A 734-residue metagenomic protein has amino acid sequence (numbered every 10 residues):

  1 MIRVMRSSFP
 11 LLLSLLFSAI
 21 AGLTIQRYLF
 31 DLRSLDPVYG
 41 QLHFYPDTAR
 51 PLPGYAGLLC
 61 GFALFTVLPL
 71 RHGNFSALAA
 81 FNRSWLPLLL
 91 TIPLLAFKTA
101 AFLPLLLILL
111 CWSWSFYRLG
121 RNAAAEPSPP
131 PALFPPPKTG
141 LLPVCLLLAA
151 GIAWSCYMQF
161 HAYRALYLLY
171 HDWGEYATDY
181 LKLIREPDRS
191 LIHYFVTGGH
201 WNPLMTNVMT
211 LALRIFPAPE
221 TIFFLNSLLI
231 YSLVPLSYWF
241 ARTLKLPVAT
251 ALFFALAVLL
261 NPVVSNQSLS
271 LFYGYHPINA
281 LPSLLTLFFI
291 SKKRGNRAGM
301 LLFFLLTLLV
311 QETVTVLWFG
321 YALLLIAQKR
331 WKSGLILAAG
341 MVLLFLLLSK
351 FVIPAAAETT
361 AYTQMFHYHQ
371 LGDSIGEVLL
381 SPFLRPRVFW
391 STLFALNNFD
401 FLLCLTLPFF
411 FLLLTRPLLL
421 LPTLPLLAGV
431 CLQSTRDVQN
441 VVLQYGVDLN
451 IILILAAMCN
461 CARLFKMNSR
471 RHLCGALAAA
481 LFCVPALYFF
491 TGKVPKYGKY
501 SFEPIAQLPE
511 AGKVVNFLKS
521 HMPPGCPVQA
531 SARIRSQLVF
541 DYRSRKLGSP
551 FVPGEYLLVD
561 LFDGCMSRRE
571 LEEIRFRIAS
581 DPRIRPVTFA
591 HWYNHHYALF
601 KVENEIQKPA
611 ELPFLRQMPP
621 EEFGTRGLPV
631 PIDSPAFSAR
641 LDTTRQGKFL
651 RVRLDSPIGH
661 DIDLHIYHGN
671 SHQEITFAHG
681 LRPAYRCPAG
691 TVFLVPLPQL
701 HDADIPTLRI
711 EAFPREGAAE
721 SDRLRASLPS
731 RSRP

Functional and structural regions predicted by a protein language model:
F44-L52, G512-C526, S549-P734: C-terminal luminal/periplasmic domains and tails of membrane-associated envelope-modifying transferases
P46, T91-F97, P203-T210, P219-F223 (+5 more regions): Aromatic- and kink-enriched transmembrane "portal" helix at the membrane-lumen/periplasm boundary that abuts
F62-G73, T221-K245: Transmembrane-helix motifs of polytopic, lipid-linked glycan transferases
N74-R83, V234-V263, P282-S283, G299 (+1 more regions): Transmembrane-helix signature of polytopic, membrane-embedded enzymes that assemble or transfer cell-envelope glycans
W85-T91, V144-I152, A338-V342, L464-K493: Signature aromatic-anchored transmembrane alpha helix within multi-pass, membrane-resident enzymes that catalyze glycan
P104-L109, V234, L421-S469: Hydrophobic/aromatic-rich transmembrane helices and adjacent perimembrane loops
H161-H171, R185-T221, D373: Membrane-proximal lumenal/periplasmic loop motifs of glycosylation machinery
L183, P277-M300, I326-K329: Membrane-interface transmembrane helices that cradle and orient dolichyl/undecaprenyl
